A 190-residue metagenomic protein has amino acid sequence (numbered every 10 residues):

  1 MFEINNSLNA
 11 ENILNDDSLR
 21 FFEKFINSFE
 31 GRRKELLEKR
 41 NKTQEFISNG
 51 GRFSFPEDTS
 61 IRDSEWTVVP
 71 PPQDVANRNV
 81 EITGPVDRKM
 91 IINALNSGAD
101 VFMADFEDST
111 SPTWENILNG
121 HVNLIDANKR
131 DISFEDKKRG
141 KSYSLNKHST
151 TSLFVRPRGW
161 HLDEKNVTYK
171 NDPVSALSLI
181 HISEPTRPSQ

Functional and structural regions predicted by a protein language model:
F2-N5, A10: N-proximal, low-complexity, solvent-exposed accessory regions that precede a main structured/catalytic
E11-S60: Low-complexity, highly charged intrinsically disordered N-terminal segments that act as targeting/localization
E45-D87: Long amphipathic N-terminal alpha/beta scaffold segment
A76-D87, D163-S175: Active-site mouth loops of central-metabolism enzymes
R78-G84, F102-A104, T151-P157: Hydrophobic faces of well-ordered beta-strands that scaffold small-molecule active sites in alpha/beta enzyme cores
D100-T110: Short acidic catalytic loops
T110-R158: A short alpha/beta connector and helix-capping loop motif
H181-Q190: Single conserved hydrophobic/aromatic residue that forms the stacking wall/gate of nucleotide- or nucleobase-binding
